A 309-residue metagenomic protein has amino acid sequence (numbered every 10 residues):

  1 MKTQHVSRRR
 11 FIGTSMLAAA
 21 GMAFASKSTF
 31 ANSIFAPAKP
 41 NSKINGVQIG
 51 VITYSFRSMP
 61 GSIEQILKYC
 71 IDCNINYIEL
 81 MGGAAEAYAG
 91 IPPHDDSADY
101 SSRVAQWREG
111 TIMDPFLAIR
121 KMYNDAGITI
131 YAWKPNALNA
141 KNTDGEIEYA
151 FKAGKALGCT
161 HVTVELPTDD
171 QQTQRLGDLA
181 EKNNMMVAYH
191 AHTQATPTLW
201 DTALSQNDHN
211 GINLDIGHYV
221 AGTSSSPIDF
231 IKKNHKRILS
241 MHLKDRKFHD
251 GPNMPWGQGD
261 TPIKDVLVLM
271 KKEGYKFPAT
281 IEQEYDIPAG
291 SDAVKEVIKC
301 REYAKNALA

Functional and structural regions predicted by a protein language model:
K2-G50, S55-N76, A89, K182 (+2 more regions): Histidine-acidic metal/acid-base catalytic patches
S15-F24, N41, E109, F116 (+3 more regions): Active-site acidic/histidine proton-transfer and metal-coordination neighborhood in alpha/beta enzyme cores
G46, L67, C73-Y77, G82 (+3 more regions): Helix-coil boundary/capping segments in enzymes
V51-S58, L80-G82, A132-A137, H161-T168 (+4 more regions): A cross-domain feature marking catalytic cores of carbohydrate-active enzymes and several ubiquitous metabolic/repair
Y54-S55, W107-R108, L138-N139, V164-E165 (+2 more regions): A generic structural signal for short
R57-S58, G110-T111, K141-N142, P167-T168 (+2 more regions): Residues that cap or flank secondary-structure elements
L80-L117: Glycine-rich, proline-tolerant flexible connector loops at the mouths of alpha/beta enzymes
